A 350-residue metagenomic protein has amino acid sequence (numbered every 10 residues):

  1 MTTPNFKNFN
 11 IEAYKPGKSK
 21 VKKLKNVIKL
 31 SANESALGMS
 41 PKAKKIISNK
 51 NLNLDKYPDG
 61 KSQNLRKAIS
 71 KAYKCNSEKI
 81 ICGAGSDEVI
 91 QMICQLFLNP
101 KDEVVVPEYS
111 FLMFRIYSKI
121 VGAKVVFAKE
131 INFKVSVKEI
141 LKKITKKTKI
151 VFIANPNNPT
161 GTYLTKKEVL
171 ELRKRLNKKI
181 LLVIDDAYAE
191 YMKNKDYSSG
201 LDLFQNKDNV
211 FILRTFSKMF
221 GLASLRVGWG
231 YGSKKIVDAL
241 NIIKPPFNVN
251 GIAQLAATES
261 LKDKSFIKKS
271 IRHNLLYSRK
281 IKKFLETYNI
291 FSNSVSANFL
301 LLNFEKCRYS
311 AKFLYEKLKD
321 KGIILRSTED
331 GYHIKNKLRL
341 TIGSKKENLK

Functional and structural regions predicted by a protein language model:
M1-K56: N-terminal "arm"/small-domain region of PLP-dependent enzymes with the aminotransferase-like
Q63-E103: Phosphate-binding glycine-rich loop
L96-I153: PLP-dependent aminotransferase-like
K119, V135-K146, P159-L182, Y188-M219: Active-site pre-lysine segment of PLP-dependent enzymes
I153, I184-D185: Hydrophobic residues in beta-strands of the RecA-like P-loop NTPase core, especially within AAA+ ATPase
K167, D320-I324, D330-K350: PLP-dependent enzyme catalytic core of the Aspartate aminotransferase-like
N209-E286, I290-N293: PLP-dependent aminotransferase class I/II
L275, T287-K321: Conserved PLP-binding catalytic core of the aspartate aminotransferase-like
